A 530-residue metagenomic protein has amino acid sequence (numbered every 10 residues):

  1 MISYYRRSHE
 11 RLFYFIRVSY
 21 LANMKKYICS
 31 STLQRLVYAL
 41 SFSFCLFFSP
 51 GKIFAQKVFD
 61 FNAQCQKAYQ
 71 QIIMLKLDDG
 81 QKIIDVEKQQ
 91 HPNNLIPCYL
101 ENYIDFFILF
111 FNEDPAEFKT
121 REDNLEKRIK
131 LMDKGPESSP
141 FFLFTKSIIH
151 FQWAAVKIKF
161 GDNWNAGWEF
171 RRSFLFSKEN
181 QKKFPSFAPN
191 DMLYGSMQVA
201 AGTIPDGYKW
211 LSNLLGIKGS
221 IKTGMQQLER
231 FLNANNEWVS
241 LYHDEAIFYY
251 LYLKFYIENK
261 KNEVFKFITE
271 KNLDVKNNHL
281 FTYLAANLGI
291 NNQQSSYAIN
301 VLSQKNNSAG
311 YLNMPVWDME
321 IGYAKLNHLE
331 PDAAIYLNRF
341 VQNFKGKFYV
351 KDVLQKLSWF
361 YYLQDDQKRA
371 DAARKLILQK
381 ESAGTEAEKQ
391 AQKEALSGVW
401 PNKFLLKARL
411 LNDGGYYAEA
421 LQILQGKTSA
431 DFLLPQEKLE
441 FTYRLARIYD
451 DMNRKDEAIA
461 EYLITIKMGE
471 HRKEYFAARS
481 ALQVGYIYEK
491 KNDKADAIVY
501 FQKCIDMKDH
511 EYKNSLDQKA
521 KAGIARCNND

Functional and structural regions predicted by a protein language model:
Q56-V58, V86-P92, P136, K183 (+10 more regions): Solenoid-like repeat scaffolds
K57-A63, Q71, L75-I83, E101-E270: Short coil/linker segments at helix-helix boundaries
V58-Q64, S139-P140, F187-A188, D206 (+9 more regions): Generic helix N-cap/helix-start motif at coil->alpha-helix transitions
A63-L77, L284, N402-E419: Alpha-helical segment of the N-proximal tetratricopeptide repeat
Y69, Y103, F110, I148 (+13 more regions): Residue-level recognition of tetratricopeptide repeat
L75, G161, E258-N259, Q293 (+5 more regions): Residue-level detector of the short coil/turn that links helix A to helix B within each tetratricopeptide repeat
K82-D85, E117-D133, W164-K178, G216-L232 (+8 more regions): Alpha-helical repeat scaffolds
I247-Y256, I290-N291, L405-G415, D431-E474: Alpha-helical adaptor scaffolds
